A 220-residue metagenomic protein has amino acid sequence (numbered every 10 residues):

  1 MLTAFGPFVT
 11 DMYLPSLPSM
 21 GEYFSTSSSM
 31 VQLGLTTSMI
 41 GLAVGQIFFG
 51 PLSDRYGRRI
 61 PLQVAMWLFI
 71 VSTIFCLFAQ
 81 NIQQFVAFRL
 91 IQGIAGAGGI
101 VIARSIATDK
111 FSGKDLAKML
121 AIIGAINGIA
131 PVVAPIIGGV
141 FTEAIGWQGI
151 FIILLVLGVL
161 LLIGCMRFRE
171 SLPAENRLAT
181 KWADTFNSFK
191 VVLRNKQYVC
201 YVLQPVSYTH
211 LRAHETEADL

Functional and structural regions predicted by a protein language model:
L2-G21, S28, E215: Extracytoplasmic
S25, G57, F78-Q84: Helix-breaking motifs and short loop linkers at transmembrane-helix boundaries and internal kinks in secondary membrane
V44-F78: Conserved MFS/SLC helix-loop-helix module at the cytosolic interface between two early adjacent transmembrane helices
S72, Q83-I91: Paired small-residue
L90-A125: Cytoplasmic helix-loop-helix junction between adjacent transmembrane helices in 12-TM secondary transporters
I122-C165: Helix-loop-helix hairpin linking two adjacent transmembrane segments in secondary transporters
P173-Y201: Juxtamembrane intracellular "pre-TM" segments in multi-pass secondary transporters
T209-T216: Conserved small/polar residues in nucleotide/adenosyl-binding loops
